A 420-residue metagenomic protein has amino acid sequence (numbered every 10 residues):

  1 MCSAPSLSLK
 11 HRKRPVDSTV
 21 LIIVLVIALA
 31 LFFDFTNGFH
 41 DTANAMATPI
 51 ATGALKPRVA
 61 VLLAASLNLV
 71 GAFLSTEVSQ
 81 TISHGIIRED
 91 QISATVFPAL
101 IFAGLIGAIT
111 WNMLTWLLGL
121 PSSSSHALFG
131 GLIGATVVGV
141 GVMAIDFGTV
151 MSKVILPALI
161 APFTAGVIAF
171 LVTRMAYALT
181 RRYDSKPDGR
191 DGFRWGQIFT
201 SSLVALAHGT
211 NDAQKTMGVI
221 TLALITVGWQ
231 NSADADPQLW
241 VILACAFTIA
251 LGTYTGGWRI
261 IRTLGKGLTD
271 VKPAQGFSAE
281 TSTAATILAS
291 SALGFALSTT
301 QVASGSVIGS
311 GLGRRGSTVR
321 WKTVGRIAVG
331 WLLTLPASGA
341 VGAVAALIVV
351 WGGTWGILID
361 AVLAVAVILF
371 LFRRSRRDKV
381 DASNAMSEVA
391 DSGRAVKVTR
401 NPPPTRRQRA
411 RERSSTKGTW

Functional and structural regions predicted by a protein language model:
L9-W420: Alpha-helical transmembrane segments and immediately membrane-proximal extracytoplasmic
